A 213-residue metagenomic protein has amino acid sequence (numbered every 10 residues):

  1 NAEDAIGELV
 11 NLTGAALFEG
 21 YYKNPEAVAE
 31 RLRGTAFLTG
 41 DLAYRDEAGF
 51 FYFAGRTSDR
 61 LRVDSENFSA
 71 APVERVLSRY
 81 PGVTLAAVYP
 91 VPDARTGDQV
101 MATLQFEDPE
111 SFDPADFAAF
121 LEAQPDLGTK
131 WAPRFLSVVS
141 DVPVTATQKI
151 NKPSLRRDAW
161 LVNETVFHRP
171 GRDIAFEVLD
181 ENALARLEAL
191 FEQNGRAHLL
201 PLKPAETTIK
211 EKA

Functional and structural regions predicted by a protein language model:
N1-D4, G14: Short, flexible, glycine-rich and Lys/Arg-enriched loop motifs at helix boundaries that contact anionic partners
A2, A70, D141-V142: A broadly tuned, weak detector of single residues within folded domains
E8-T35, G40-W131, Q148, P153-S154 (+1 more regions): AMP-binding/adenylate-forming catalytic core of the ANL superfamily
L61, A87-D93, M101-Q105, F117-A213: Conserved C-terminal "lid"/linker of ANL adenylate-forming enzymes
